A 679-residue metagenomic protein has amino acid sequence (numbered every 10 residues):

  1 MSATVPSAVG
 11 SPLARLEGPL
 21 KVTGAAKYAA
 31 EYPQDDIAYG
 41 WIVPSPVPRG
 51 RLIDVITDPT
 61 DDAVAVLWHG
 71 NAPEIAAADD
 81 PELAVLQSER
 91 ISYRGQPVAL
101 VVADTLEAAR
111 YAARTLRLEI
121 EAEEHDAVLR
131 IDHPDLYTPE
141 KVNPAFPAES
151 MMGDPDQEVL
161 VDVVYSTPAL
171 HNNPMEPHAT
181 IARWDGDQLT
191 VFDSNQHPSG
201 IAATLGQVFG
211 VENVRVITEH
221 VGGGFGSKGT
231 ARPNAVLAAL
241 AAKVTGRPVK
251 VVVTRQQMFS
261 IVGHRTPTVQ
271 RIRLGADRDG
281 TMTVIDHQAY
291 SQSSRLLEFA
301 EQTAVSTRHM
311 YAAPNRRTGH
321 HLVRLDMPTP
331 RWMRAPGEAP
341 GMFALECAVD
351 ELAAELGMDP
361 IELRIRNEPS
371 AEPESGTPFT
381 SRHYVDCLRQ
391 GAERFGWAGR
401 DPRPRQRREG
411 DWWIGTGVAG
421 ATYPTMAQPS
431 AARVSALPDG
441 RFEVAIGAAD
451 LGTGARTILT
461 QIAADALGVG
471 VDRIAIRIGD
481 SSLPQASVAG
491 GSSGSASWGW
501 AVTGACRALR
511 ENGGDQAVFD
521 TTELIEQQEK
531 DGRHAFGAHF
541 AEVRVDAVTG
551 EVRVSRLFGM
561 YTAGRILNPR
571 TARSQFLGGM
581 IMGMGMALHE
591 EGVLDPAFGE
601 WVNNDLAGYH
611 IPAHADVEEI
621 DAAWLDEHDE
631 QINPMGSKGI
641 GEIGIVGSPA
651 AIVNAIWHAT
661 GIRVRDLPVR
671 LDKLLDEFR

Functional and structural regions predicted by a protein language model:
M1-T204, T307, A312, P330 (+4 more regions): Extended, polar/acidic
G40, L189-D193, R441-I446, V554: Short, aliphatic-rich beta-strand segments
G70-A72, G210-R215, K243-V249, R278 (+4 more regions): C-terminal catalytic domains of large/alpha subunits in multi-subunit enzymes
A76-D80, A112-T115, D193, A202-T204 (+11 more regions): Short acidic, glycine/serine/threonine-rich loops at helix termini
R90, N172, I181, R271-G275 (+3 more regions): Short, surface-exposed charged micro-motifs
D104-T105, R247-S291, T503-A517: Phosphate/diphosphate-binding loops
S194, T425-E443: Active-site-adjacent "gating/activation" loops or surface patches in catalytic cores
H220, G224-G246, K250-V252, A455-R456 (+1 more regions): Thiamine diphosphate
